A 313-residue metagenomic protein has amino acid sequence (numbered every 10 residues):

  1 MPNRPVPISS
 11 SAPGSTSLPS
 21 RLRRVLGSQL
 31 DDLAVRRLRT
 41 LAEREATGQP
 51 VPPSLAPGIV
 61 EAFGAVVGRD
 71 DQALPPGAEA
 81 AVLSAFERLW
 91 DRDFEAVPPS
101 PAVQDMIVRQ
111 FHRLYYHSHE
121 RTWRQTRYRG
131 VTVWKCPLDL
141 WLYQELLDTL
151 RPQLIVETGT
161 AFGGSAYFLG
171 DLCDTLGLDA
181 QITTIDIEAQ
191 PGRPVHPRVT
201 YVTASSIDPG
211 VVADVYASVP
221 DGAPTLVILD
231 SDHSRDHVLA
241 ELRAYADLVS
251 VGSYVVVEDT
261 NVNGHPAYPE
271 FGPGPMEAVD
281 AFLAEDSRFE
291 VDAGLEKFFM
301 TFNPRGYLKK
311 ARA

Functional and structural regions predicted by a protein language model:
P2-I228, D232-A313: A short alpha-helical cap/connector motif
